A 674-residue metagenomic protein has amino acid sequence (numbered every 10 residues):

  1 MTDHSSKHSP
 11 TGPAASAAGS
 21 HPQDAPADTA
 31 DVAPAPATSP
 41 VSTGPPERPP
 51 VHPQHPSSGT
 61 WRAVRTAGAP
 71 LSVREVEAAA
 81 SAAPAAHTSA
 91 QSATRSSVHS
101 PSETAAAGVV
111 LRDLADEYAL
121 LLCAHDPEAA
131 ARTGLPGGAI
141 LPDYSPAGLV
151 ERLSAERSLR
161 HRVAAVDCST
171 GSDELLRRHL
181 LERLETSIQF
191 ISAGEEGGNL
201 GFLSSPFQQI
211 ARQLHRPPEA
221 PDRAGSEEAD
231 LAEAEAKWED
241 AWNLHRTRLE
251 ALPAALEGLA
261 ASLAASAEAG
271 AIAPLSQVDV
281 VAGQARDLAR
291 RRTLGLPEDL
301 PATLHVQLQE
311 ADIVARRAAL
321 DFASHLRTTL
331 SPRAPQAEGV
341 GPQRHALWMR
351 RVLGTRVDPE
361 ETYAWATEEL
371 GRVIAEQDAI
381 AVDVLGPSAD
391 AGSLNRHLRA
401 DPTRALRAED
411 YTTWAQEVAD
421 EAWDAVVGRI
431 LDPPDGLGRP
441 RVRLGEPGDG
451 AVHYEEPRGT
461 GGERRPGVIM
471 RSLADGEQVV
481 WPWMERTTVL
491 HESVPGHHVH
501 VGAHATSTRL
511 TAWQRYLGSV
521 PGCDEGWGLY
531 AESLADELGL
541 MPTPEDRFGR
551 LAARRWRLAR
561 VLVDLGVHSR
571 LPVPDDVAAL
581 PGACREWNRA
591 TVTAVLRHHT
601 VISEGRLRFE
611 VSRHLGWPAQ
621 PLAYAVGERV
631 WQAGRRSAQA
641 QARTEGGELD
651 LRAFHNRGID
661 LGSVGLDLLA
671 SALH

Functional and structural regions predicted by a protein language model:
T2-H4, G68-H87, Q91-H674: N-terminal maturation segment of proteins
H4, H8, G12, S16 (+12 more regions): Intrinsically disordered, low-complexity repeat/linker tracts enriched for polar/charged residues
T38: Short Cys/His-based metal-binding microdomains
